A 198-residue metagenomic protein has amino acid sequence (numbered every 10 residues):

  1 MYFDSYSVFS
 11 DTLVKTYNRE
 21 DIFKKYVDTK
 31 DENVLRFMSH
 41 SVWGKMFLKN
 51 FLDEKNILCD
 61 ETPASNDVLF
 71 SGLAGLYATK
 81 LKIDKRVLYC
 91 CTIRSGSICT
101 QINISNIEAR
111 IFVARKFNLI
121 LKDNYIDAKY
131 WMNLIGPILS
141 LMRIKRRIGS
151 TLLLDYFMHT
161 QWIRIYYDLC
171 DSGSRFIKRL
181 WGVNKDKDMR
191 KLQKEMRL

Functional and structural regions predicted by a protein language model:
M1-K82, T92-S105: Donor-binding/catalytic cores of nucleotide-activated saccharide and glycerol-phosphate transferases/polymerases
W43, S140-R147: Active-site activation/catalytic loop segments of kinase-like enzymes and analogous catalytic loops in related
D53, L76, R115-L119, S140-R143: Short glycine/serine- and small hydrophobic-enriched flexible loop segments
A78, I98-C99, V113-A114, D171-S174: Gram-positive cell-envelope targeting signals
V87-S95, T100-I126, R147-W162: Catalytic core of nucleotide-sugar-dependent glycosyltransferases
F112-K129, G182, D186-L198: C-terminal, non-catalytic tails of nucleotide-sugar-dependent glycosyltransferases
M132-M142: Amphipathic alpha-helical repeat scaffolds of TPR domains
I144-L198: Membrane-interface aromatic/basic loop that binds lipid-linked glycans or pyrophosphate carriers, typified by
